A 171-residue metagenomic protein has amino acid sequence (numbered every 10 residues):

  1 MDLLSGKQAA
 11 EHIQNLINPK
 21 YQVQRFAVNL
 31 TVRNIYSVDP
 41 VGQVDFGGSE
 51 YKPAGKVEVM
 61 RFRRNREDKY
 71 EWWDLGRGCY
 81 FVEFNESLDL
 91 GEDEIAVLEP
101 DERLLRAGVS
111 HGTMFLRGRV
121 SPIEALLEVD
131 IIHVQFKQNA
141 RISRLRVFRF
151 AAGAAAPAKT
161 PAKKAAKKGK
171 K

Functional and structural regions predicted by a protein language model:
M1-K171: DUTPase catalytic domain/fold
